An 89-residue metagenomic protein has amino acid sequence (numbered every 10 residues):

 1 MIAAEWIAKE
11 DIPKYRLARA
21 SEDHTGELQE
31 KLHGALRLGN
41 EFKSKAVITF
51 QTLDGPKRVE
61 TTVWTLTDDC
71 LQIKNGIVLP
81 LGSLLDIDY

Functional and structural regions predicted by a protein language model:
M1-G55, I87-Y89: Short glycine-rich, low-complexity segments
E41, W64-L66, K74: A short, compositionally biased micro-patch
T49, E60, I73-K74: Beta-strand residues in well-ordered beta-sheet regions across diverse protein folds
P56-R58, L79: Short, mixed charged/polar active-site loops that provide acid/base catalysis or chelate metal/phosphate cofactors
R58-W64: Short beta-strand-centered aromatic/proline hotspots
D68-Y89: Short, Lys/Arg-rich amphipathic alpha-helical interaction segments that bind nucleic acids or acidic protein surfaces
